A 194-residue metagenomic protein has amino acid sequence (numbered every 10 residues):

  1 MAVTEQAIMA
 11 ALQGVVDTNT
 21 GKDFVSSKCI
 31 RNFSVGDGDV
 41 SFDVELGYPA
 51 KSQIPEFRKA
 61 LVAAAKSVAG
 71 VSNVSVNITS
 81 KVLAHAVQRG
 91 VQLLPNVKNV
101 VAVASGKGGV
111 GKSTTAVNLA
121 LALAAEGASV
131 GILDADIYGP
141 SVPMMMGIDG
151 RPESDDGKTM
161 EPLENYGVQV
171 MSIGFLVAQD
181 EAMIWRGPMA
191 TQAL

Functional and structural regions predicted by a protein language model:
M1-R31: N-proximal, solvent-exposed amphipathic alpha-helical segments enriched in charged/polar residues
T4, S26, Q53, F57 (+6 more regions): Helical mechanochemical/support elements of P-loop NTPase systems and associated helical scaffolds
I8, C29, G36-S41, E45-S75: Short, non-transmembrane amphipathic alpha-helical segments
L12, I30, A65, V97 (+5 more regions): Residue-level signature of catalytic and energy-coupling elements of molecular machines, predominantly ATP/GTP-dependent
E45-G47, N77-K81, D136-Y138: Short loop/turn motifs enriched for small/polar and acidic residues
V74-N99: Short, basic phosphate-binding NTP loop
V100-I137: Walker A/P-loop phosphate-binding motif and the immediately C-terminal alpha-helix
L123-G187, T191-Q192: Phosphate-binding loop that captures ATP/GTP phosphates
